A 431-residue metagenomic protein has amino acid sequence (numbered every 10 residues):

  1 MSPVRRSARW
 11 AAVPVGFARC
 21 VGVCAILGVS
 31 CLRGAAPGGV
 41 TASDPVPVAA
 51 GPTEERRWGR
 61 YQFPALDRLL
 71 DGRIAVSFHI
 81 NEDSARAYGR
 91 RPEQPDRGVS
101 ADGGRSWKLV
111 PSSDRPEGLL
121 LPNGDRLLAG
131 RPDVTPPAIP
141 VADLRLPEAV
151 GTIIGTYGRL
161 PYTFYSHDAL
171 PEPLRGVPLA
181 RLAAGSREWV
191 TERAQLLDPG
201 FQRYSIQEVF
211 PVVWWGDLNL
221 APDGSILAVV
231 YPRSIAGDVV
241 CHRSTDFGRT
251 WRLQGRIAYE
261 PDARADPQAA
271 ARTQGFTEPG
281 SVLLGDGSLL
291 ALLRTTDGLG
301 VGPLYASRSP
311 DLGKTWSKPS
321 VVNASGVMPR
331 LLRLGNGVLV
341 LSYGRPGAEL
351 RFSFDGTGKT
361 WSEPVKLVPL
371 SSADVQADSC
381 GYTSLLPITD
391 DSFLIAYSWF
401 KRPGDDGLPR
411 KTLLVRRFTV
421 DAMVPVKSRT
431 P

Functional and structural regions predicted by a protein language model:
M1-V15: N-terminal secretory signal peptides that target proteins for export/translocation
R6, W10, C20, G34 (+1 more regions): Hydrophobic alpha-helical segments, especially transmembrane helices and their immediate juxtamembrane helical caps
P14-S30: Bacterial N-terminal signal peptides
A35-P431: Asp-box/BNR beta-propeller blade signature and adjacent active/binding-site loops in extracellular glycan-interacting
